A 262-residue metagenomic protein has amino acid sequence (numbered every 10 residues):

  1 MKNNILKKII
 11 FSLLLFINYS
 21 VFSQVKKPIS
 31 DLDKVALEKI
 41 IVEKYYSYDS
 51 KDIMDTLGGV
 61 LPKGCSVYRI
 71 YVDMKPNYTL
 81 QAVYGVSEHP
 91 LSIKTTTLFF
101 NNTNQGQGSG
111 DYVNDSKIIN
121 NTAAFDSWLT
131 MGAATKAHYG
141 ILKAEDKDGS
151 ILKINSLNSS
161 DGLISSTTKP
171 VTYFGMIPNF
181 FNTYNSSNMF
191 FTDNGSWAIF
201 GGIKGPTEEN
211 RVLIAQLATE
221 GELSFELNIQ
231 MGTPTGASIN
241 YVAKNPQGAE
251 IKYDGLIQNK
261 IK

Functional and structural regions predicted by a protein language model:
M1-I29: Bacterial Sec-dependent N-terminal signal peptides
V25-K262: Non-catalytic macromolecular-recognition regions in eukaryotic signaling proteins
